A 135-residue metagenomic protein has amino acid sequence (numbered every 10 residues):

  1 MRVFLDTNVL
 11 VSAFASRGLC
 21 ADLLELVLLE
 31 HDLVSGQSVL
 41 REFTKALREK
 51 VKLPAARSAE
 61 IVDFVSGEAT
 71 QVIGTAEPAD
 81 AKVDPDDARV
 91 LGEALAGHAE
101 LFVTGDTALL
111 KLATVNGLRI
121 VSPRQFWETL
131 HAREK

Functional and structural regions predicted by a protein language model:
M1-S35: Short, well-structured N-terminal submotif of metal-dependent ribonuclease cores
R2-V3, D32, L101-F102, L118-R119: A residue-level structural signature of the nucleotidyltransferase/glycosyltransferase Rossmann-like core
D6-T7, G36, G105-D106, S122-P123: A secondary-structure boundary/capping signal
S12-F14, A46, L112, T129-L130: Residues that scaffold the ATP/ADP-binding catalytic core of kinase and kinase-like folds
L24-A81: PIN-domain endoribonuclease scaffold, especially VapC-family toxins
A81-D84, A88, G97, L101 (+1 more regions): Acidic, PIN/NYN-like endoribonuclease modules and their adjacent C-terminal/linker elements
